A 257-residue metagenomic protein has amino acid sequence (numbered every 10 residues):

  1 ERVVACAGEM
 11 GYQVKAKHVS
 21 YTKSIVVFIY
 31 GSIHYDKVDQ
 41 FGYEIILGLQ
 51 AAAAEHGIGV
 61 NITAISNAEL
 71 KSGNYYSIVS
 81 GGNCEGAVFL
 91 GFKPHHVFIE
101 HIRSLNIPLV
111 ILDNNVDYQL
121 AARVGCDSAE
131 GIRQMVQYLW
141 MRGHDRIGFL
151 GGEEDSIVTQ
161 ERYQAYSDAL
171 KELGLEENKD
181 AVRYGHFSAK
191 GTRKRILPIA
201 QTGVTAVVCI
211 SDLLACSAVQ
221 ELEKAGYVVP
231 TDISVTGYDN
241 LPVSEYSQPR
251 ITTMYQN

Functional and structural regions predicted by a protein language model:
E1-Y21: N-terminal helix-turn-helix DNA-binding module of bacterial transcription factors
Q13, E85, H144-I147, T205: Short acidic/polar active-site loop segments enriched in Thr and Asp
T22-Q137, M141, L197-T202: Alpha-helical recognition/docking segments in bacterial nutrient-uptake and carbohydrate-utilization systems
I25, V124-F149, Q164-S167, S188-L197 (+2 more regions): Hydrophobic alpha-helical segments within soluble ligand-binding/sensing domains
A53-I65, Q119, S167-G191: Short beta-strand elements in bilobed, periplasmic/extracellular small-molecule ligand-binding domains
D145-R146, E177-A181, V229-S234: Short acidic capping loops at alpha-helix termini that bridge into adjacent secondary structure
R193-N257: Flexible loop/turn connectors
